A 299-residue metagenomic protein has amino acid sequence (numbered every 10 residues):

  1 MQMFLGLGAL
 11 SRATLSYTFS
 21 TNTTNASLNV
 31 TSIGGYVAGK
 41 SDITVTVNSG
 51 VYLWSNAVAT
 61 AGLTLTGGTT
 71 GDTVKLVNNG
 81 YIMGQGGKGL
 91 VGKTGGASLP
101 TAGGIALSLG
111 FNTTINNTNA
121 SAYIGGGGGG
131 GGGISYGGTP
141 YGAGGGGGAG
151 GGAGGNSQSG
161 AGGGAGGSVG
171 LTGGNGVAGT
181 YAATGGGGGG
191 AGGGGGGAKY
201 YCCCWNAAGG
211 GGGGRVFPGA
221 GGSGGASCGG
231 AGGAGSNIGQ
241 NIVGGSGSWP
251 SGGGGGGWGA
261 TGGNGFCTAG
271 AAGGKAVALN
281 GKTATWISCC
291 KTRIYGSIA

Functional and structural regions predicted by a protein language model:
M1-A299: Glycine-centric low-complexity repeats
